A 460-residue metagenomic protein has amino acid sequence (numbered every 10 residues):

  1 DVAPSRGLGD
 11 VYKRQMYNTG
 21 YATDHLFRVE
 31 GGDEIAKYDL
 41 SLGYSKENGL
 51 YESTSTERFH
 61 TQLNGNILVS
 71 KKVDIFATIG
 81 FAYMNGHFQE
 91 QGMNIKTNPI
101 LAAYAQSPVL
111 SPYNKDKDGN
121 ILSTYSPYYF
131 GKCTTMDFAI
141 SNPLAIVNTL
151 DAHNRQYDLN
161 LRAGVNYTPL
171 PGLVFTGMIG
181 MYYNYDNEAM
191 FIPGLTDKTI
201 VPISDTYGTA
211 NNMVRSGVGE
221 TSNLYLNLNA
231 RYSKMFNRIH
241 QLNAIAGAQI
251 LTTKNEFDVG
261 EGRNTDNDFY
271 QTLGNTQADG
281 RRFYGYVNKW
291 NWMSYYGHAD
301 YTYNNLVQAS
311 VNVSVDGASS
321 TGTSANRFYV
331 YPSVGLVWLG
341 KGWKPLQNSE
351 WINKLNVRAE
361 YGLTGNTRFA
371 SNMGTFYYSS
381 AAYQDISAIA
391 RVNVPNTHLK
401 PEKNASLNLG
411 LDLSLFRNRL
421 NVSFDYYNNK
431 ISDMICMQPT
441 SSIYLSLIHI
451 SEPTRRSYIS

Functional and structural regions predicted by a protein language model:
D1-L8, Y12, I448-S460: Single conserved hydrophobic/aromatic residue that forms the stacking wall/gate of nucleotide- or nucleobase-binding
P4, T19, N288-K289: Residue-level signature of the cytosolic catalytic core of signaling kinases
R6, D39-S41, F424: Periplasmic plug
G9-G20, A145-T149: Alpha-helix-centered segments that form part of catalytic cores
M16-Q89, L101-A102, S111-N114, D158-R162: Transmembrane beta-barrel wall of Gram-negative outer-membrane proteins
R58-F59, N64-V73, T78-Y83, C133-I192 (+2 more regions): Extracellular/periplasmic, surface-exposed regions of secreted and cell-surface proteins
Q89-D158, I200-N211, G219-T221: Acidic/polar loop-and-plug regions of large Gram-negative outer-membrane beta-barrel proteins
K198-V201, S310: Core alpha/beta catalytic barrel or barrel-like domain that forms the active/cofactor pocket in diverse metabolic
